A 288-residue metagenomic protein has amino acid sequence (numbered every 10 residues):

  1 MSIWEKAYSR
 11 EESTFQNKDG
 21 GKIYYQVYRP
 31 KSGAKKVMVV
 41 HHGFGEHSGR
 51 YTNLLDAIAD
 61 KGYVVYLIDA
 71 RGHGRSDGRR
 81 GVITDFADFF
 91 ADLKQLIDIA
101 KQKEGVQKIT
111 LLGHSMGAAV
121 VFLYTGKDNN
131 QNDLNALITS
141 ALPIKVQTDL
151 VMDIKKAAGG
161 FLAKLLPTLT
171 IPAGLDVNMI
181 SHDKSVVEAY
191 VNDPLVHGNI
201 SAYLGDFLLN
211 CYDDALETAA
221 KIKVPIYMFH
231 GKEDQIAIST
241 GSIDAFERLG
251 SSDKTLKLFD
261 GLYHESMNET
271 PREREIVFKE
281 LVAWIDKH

Functional and structural regions predicted by a protein language model:
M1-S32: N-terminal cap/lid segment of alpha/beta-hydrolase-fold proteins
H42-E46, K232: Active-site glycine-rich loops that stabilize anionic/oxyanionic intermediates across multiple enzyme folds
G45-S48, G74-K108, P271-I276: Catalytic nucleophile-loop/oxyanion-hole region of alpha/beta-hydrolase and closely related hydrolase-like folds
S48-R50, L55-R79: Conserved alpha/beta-hydrolase
M116-S201: Alpha/beta-hydrolase-fold enzymes
I222, M228-H230, D234: Short beta-strand/loop motif that positions the catalytic acidic residue of the alpha/beta-hydrolase fold
V224, I238-E247: Short alpha-helix in the alpha/beta-hydrolase fold that links the catalytic acid
T255-H288: Catalytic active-site module of serine/aspartate enzymes centered on a nucleophile-bearing elbow/loop
